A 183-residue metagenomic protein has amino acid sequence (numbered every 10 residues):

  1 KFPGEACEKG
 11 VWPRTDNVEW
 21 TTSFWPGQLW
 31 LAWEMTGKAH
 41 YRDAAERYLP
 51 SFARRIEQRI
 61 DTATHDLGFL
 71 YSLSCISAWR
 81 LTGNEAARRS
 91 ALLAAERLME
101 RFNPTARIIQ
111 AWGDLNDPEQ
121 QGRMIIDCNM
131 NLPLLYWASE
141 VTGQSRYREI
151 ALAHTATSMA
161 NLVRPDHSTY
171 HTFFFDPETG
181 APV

Functional and structural regions predicted by a protein language model:
K1-V183: Glycan-recognition and catalytic cores of secretory/periplasmic carbohydrate-active enzymes
